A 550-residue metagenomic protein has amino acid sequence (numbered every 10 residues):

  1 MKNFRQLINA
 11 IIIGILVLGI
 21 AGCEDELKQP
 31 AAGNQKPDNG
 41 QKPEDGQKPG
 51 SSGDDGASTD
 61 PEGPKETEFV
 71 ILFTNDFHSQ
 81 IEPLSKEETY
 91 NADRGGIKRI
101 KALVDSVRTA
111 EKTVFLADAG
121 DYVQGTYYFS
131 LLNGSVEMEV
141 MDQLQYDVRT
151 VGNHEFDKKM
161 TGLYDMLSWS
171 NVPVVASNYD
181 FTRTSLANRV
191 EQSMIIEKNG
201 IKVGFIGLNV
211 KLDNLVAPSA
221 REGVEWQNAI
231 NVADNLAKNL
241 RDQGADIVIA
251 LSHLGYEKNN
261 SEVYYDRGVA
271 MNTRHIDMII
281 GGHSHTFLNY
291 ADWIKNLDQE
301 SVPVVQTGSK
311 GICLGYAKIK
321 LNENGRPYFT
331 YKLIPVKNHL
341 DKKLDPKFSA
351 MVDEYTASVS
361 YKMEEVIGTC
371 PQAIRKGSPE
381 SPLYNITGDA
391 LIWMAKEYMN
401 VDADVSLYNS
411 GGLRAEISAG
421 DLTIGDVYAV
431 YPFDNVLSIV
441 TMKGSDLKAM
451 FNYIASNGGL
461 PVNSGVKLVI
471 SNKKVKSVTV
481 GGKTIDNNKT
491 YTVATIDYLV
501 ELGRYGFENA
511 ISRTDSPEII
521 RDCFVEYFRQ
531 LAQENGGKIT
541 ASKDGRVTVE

Functional and structural regions predicted by a protein language model:
M1-K2, E24: N-terminal hydrophobic targeting signals that begin at the initiator methionine
K2-I11: Bacterial N-terminal signal peptides that target proteins for export
G19-G22: C-terminal motif of bacterial Sec signal peptides marking the signal peptidase cleavage site
E24-L27, D60-K337, P382-L383, T387-W393 (+6 more regions): Acidic, metal/ion-coordinating pockets
K28-E62: Ser/Thr/Gly/Pro-rich low-complexity, disordered linker/stalk segments of secreted and cell-surface proteins
V70, N75-Q80, Q124-Y128, K318-E518 (+1 more regions): Solvent-exposed loop/linker segments at secondary-structure transitions that flank or connect catalytic domains
E518-D522, E526-E550: Protruding loop/beta-arch "assembly-hinge" segments enriched in small, turn-prone residues
